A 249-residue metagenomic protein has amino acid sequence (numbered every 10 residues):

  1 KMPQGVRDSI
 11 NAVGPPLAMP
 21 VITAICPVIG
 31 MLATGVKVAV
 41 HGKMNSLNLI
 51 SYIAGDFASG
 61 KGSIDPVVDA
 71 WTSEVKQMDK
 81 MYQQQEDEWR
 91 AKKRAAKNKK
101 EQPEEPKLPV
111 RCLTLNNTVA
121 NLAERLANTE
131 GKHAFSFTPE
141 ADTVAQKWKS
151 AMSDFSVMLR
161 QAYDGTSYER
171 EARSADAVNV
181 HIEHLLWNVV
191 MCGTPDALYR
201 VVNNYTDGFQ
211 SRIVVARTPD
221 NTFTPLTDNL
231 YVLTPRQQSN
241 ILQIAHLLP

Functional and structural regions predicted by a protein language model:
K1-P249: Phosphate-handling catalytic cores of nucleic-acid transaction enzymes
